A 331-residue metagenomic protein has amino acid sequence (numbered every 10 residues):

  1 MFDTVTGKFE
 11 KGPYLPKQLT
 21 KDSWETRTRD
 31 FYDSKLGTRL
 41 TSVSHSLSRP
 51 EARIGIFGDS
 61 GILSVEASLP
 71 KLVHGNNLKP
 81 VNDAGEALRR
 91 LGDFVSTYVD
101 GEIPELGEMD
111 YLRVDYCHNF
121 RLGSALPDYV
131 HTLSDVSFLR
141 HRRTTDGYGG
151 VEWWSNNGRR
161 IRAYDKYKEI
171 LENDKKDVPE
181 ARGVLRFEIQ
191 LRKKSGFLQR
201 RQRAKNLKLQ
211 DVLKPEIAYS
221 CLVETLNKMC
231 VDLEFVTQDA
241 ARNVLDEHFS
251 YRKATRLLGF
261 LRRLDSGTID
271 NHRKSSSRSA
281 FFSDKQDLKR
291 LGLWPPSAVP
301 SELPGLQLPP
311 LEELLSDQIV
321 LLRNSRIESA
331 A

Functional and structural regions predicted by a protein language model:
M1-G267, H272, L291-A331: Structured, helix-rich domain cores that form ligand/interaction pockets
S276-S277: Short coil turns linking two alpha-helices in DNA-binding domains
F281: Helix-turn-helix DNA-binding segment
D284-D287, L291: Residues in the recognition helix of alpha-helical DNA-binding motifs
